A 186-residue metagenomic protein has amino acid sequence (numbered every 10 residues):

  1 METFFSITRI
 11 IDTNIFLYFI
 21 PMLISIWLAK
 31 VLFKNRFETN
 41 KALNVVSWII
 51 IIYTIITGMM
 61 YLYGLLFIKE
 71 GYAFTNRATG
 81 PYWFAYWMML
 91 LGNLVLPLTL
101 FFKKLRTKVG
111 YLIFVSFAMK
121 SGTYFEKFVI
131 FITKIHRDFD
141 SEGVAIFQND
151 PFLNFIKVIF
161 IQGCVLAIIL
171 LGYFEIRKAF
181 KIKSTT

Functional and structural regions predicted by a protein language model:
M1-F74, T79, Y86: Long, contiguous internal "core" modules enriched in hydrophobic/ aromatic residues
N14-L28, M88-L100, K157-R177: Hydrophobic cores of alpha-helical transmembrane segments in multi-pass inner/ER membrane proteins, independent
V31-N35, L171-T186: Membrane-interface capping segments at transmembrane-helix boundaries
L62-G71, E126-D140: Membrane-helix interface motif
A73-M89, S141-I169: Membrane-interface transmembrane-helix boundary segments in multi-pass integral membrane proteins
L100-I113: Membrane-helix interface "capping/anchor" motifs
G110-T123: Central hydrophobic cores of alpha-helical transmembrane segments in multi-pass integral membrane proteins
T123-K134, F174-F180: Transmembrane-helix bundle segments that line or gate the permeation/cavity pathway in multi-pass membrane proteins
